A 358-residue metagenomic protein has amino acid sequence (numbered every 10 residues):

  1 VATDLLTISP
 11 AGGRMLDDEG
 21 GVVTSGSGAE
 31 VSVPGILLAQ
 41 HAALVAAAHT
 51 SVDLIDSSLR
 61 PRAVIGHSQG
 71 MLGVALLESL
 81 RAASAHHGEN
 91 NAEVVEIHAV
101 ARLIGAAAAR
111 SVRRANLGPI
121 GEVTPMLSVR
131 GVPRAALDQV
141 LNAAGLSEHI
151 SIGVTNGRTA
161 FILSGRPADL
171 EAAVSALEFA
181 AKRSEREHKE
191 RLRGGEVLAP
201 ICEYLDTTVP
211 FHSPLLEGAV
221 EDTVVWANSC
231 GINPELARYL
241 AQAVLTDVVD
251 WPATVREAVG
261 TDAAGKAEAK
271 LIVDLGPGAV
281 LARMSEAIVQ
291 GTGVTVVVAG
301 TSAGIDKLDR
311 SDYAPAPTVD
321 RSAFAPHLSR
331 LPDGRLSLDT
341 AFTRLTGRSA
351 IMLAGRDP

Functional and structural regions predicted by a protein language model:
V1-Q139, E268-K307, P315-D357: FabD-like malonyl-/acyl-CoA
Q40, L170, W251: Aromatic/hydrophobic pocket-lining residues that form the small-molecule binding cavity in soluble enzyme cores
L44-V52, N142, V255-A263: Generic structural signal for well-ordered alpha-helical scaffold segments
L77-V244: Alpha/beta catalytic cores of group-transfer enzymes, especially the acyltransferase/condensing modules of polyketide
L163, R193, T254-R256, A303-D306: Short C-terminal domain-edge/linker segments immediately following a structured domain
R183-G291, P315-L328, G334-R335: Acyltransferase
